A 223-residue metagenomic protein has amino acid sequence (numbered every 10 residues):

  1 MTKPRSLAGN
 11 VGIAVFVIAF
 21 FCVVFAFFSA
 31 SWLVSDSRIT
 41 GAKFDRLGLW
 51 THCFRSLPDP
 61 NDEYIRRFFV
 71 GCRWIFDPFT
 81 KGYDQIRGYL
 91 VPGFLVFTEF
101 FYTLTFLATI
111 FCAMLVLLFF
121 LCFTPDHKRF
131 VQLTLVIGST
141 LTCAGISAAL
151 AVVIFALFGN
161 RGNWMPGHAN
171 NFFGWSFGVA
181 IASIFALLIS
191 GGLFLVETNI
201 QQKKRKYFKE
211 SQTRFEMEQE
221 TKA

Functional and structural regions predicted by a protein language model:
M1-G48, H52-P58, A169, G178 (+1 more regions): Intrinsically disordered terminal tails
M1-V11, R87-F100, D126-V136, A169-G178: Membrane-interfacial loop-to-transmembrane-helix junctions in polytopic alpha-helical membrane proteins
G12-V24, E99-V116, L133-F158, F177-G191: Alpha-helical transmembrane segments of multi-pass membrane proteins
A26-V34, F119, S147-M165, L193-E197: Helix-to-loop junction signature of class
S29-F100: A surface-exposed beta-alpha-beta supersecondary segment
D59-I75, V152, I189-Q201: Juxtamembrane/interfacial segments around transmembrane helices
R73-K81, L104-C122: Short, charged N-terminal helix-start/capping segments
Y83-F94, F120-L133, Q202-T221: Cytoplasmic juxtamembrane regions at transmembrane-helix boundaries
